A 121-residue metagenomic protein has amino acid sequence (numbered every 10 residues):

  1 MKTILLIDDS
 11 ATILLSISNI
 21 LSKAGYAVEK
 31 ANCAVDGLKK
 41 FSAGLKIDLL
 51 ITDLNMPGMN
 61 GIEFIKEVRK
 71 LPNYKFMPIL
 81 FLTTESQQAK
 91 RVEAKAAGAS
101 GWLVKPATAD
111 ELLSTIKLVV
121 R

Functional and structural regions predicted by a protein language model:
L15-K23: Charged docking surfaces used in two-component/phosphorelay signaling
K30-K39, G61: Helix N-cap/capping motif at the beta->alpha junctions
K39, I62-K75: Short amphipathic alpha-helix used as the core "switch/output" element in two-component signaling
L45-I51: Active-site beta3 strand of CheY-like receiver
D53, T83: Active-site residues of response regulator receiver
M56: Receiver (REC) domain active-site loop signature in two-component systems and cognate sites in sensor histidine kinases
E63, S86-G101, E111-S114: Alpha4 helix (beta4-alpha4-beta5 surface) of REC/receiver domains from two-component response regulators
K105: A Lys-centered signature of the CheY-like receiver
